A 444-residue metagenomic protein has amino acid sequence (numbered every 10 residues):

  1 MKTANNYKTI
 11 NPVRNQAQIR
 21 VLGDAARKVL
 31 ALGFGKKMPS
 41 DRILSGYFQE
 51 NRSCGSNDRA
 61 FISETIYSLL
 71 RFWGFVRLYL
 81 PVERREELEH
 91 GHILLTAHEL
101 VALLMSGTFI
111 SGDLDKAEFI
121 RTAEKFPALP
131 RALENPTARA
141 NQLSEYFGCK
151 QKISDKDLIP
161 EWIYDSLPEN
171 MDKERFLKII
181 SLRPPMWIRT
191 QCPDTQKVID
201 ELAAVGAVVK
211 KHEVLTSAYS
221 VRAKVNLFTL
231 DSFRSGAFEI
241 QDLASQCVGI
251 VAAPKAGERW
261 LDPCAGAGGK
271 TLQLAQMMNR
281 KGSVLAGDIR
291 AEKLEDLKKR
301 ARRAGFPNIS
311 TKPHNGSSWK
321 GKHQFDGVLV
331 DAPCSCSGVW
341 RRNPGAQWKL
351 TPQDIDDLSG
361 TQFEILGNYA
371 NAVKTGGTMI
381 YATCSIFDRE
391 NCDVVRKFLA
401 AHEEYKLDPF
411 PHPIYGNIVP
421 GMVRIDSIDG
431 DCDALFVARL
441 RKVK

Functional and structural regions predicted by a protein language model:
M1-K444: S-adenosylmethionine
